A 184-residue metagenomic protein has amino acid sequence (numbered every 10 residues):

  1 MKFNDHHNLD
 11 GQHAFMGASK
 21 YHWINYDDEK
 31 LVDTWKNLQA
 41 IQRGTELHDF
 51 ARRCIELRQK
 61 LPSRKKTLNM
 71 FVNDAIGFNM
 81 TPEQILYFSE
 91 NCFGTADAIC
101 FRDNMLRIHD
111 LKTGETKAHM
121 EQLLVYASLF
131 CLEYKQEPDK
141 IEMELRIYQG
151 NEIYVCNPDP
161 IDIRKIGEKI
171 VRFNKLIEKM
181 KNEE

Functional and structural regions predicted by a protein language model:
M1-T95: Metal-dependent nuclease catalytic cores that hydrolyze phosphodiester bonds in DNA/RNA, characterized by
A51, V72, A127, G167-I170 (+1 more regions): A generic alpha-helix structural signal
M80, N174-K175: Non-catalytic accessory segments flanking enzymatic or RNA/DNA-binding domains
L86-E168: Nucleic-acid nuclease catalytic cores
K175-E184: Accessory terminal regions of nucleic-acid processing enzymes
